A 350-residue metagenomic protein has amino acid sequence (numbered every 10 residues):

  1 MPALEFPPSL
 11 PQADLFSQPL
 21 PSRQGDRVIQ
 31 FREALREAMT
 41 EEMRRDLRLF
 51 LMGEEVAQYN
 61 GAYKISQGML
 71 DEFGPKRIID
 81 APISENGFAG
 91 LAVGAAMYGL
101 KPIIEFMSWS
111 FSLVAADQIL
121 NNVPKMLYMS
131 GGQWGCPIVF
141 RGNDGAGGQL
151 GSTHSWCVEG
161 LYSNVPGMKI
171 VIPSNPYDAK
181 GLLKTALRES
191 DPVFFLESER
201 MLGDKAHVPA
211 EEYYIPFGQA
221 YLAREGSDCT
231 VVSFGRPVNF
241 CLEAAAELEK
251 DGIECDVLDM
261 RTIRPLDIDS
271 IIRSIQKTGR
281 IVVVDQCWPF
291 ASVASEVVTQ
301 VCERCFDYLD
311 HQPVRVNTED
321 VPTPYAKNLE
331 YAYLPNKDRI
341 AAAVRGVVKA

Functional and structural regions predicted by a protein language model:
P2-L196, R200, Y331: Thiamine diphosphate
G68, E72, W134-V139, G147-Q149 (+1 more regions): Thiamine diphosphate
